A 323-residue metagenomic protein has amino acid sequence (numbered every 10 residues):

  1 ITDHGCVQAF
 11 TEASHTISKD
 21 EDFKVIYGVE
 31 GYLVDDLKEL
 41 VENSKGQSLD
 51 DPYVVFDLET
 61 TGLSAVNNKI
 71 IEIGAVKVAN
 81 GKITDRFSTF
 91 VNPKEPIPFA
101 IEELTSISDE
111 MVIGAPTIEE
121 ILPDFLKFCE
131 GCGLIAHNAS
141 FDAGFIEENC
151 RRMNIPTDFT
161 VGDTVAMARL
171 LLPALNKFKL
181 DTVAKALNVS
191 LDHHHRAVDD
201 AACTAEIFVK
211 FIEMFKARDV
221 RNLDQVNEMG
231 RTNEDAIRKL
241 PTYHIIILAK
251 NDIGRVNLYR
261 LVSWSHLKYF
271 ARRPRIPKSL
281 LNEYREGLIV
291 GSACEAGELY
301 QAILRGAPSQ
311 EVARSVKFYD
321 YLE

Functional and structural regions predicted by a protein language model:
I1-K69, I73-F87, K94, A100 (+4 more regions): Phosphodiester-processing cores and adjacent nucleic acid-binding clamps
I118: Conserved catalytic alpha/beta cores of large enzymes that bind or transform nucleotide phosphates and polynucleotides
